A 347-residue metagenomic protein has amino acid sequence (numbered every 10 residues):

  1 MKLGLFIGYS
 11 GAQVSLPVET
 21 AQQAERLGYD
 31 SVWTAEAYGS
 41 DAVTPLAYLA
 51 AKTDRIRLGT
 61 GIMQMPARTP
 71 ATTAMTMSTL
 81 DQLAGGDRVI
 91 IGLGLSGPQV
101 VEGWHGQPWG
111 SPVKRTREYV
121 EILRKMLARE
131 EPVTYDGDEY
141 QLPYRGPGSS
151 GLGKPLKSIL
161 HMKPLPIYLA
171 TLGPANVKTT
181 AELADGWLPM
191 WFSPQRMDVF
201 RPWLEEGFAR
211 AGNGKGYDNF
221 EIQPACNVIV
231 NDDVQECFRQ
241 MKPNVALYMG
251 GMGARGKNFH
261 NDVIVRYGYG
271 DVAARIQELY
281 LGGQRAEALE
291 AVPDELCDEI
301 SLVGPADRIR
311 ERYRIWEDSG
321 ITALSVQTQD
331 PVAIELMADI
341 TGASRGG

Functional and structural regions predicted by a protein language model:
M1-G347: Active-site-adjacent structural elements that line small-molecule/cofactor binding pockets in enzymes
